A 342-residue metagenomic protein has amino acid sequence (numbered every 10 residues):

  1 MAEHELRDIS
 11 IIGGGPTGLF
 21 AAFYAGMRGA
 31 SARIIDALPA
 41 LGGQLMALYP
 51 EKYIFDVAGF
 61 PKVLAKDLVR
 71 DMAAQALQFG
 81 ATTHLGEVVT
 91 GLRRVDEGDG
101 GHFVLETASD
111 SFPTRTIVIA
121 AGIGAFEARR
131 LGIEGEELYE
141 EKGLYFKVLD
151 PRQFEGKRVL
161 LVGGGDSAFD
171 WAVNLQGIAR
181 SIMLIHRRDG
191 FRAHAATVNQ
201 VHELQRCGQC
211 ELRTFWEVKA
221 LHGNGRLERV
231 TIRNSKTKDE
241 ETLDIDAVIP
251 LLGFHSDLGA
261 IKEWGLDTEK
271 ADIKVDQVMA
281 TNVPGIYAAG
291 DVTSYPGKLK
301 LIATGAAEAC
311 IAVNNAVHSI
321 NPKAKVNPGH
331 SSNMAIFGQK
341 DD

Functional and structural regions predicted by a protein language model:
M1-I12, M27-R28, A32, A40 (+4 more regions): FAD-binding core/adjacent interface of flavoenzyme oxidoreductases
E3, R7-F79, F169-A196: Beta1-alpha1 glycine-rich phosphate/pyrophosphate-binding loop at the start of Rossmann-like nucleotide-binding domains
L6, G132-Q153, D244-A303, I311-H318: FAD-site-proximal beta/loop scaffold in flavoenzymes
G42, E127-A128, D170, R192 (+3 more regions): Glycine/Thr-rich phosphate-binding loops of Rossmann-like dinucleotide-binding domains
R70-T107, S111-T114, Q176-V275, I320 (+1 more regions): A Rossmann-like FAD-binding core segment of flavoenzymes
A120-G122, E127, V162, L251-L252 (+1 more regions): Short, well-ordered coil/turn residues at beta-beta hairpins and beta-strand->alpha-helix junctions within
F169-W171, V292-G338: A conserved FAD-binding loop/helix module that cradles the flavin
